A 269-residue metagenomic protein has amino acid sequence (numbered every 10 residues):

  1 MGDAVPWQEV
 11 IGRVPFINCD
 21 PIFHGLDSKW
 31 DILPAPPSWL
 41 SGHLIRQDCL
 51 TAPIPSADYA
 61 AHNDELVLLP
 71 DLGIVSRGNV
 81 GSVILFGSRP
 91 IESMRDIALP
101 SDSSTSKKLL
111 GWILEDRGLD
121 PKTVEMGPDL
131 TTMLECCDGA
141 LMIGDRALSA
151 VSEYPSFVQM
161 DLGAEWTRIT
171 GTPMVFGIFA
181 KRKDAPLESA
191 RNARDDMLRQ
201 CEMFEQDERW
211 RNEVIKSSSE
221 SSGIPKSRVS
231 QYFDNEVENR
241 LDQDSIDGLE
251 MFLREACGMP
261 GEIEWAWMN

Functional and structural regions predicted by a protein language model:
M1-L26, V80-D138, I143-D145, D247-E250: Bilobed "Venus flytrap"/periplasmic-binding protein-like clamshell domains and structurally analogous long
P15-N18, P36-S38, D48-E65, P70-L72 (+2 more regions): Beta->alpha turn/N-cap motifs
W30-L40: Short catalytic helix/loop segments, enriched in acidic residues and glycine and frequently bearing histidine
H43-I45, M133-L134, A256: Hydrophobic residues within well-ordered alpha-helices
L68-I91, R168-A185: Hydrophobic/proline-rich hinge and linker segments of small-molecule sensing/allosteric domains, predominantly
E125-I215: Pocket-lining segment of extracytoplasmic ligand-binding domains
P186-E255: Secondary-structure end/capping motifs
M259-N269: Conserved C-terminal helix/tail region of periplasmic/extracytoplasmic solute-binding proteins
